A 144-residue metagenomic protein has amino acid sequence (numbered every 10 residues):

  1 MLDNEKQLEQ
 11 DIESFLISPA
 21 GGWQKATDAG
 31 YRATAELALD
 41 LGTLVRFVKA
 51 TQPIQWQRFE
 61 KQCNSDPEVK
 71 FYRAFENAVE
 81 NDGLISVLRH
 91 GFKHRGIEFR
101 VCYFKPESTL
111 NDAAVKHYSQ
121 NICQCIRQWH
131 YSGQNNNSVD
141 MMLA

Functional and structural regions predicted by a protein language model:
M1-A144: An alpha-helical interface "stripe"
